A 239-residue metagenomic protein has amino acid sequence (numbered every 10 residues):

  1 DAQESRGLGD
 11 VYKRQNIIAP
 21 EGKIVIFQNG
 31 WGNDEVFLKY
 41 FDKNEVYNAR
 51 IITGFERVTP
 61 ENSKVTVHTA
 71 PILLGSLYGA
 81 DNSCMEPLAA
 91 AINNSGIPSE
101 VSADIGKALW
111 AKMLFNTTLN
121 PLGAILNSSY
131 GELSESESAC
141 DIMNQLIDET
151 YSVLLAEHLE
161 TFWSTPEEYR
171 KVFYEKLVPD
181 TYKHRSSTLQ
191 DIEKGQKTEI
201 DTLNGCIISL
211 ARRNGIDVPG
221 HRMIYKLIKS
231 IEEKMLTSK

Functional and structural regions predicted by a protein language model:
D1-Y12: Single conserved hydrophobic/aromatic residue that forms the stacking wall/gate of nucleotide- or nucleobase-binding
N16-I17, Y40-E45, P60-S164: Internal alpha-helical scaffold of NAD(P)-dependent oxidoreductase catalytic cores
N16-W31: ADP-ribose/adenylate-binding Rossmann-like module
Q28-N48: Rossmann-fold NAD(P)-binding glycine/threonine-rich loop
W31-G32, A80, A108, P219: Short alpha-helical
I51-E56: Short glycine-enriched loops at secondary-structure junctions
N93-N94, N144-K239: NAD(P)-dependent Rossmann-like dehydrogenase/reductase catalytic/cofactor-binding core
